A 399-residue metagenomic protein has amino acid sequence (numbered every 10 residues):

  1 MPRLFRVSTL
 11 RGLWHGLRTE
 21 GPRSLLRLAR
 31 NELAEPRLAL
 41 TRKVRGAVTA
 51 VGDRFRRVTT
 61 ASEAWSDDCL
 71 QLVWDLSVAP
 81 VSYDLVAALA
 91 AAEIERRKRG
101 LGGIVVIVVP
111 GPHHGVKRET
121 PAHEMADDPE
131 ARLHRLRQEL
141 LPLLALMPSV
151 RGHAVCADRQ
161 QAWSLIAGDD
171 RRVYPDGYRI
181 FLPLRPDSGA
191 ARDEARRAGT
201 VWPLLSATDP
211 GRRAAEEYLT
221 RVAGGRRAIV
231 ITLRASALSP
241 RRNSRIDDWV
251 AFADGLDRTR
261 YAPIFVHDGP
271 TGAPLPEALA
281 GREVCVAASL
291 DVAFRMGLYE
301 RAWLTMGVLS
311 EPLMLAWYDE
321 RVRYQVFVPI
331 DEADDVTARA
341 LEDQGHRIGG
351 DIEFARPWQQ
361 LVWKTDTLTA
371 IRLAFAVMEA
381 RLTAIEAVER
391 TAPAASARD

Functional and structural regions predicted by a protein language model:
L4-D209: Secretory-pathway glycan-assembly enzymes, especially type II membrane glycosyltransferases that use nucleotide-sugar
S77-V78, P112-G115, R234-L238, P270-G272 (+2 more regions): Short, solvent-exposed loop/turn segments at secondary-structure junctions
T120-H153, P276-A287, L341-G345, D351-V362: Active-site regions of enzymes building and remodeling cell-envelope glycoconjugates
M147, R151, R260, R301-A302: Short, well-ordered alpha-helix to beta-strand connector turns
D169-E216, T337-D399: Leloir-type glycosyltransferase catalytic cores
G199-L204, A235-R242: Surface-exposed cleft-lining segments at the edges of enzyme active sites
R226-A237, I246-V292: Catalytic donor nucleotide-activated moiety binding site of glycosyltransferases and closely related
V292-D343: A donor-sugar binding/catalytic signature common to diverse glycosyltransferases and related nucleotide-sugar
